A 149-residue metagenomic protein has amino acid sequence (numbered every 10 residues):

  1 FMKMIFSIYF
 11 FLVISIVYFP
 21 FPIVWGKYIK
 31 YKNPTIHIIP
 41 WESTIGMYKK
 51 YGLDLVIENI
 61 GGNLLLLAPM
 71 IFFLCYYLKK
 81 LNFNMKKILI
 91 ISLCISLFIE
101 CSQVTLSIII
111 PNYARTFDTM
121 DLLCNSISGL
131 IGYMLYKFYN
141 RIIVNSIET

Functional and structural regions predicted by a protein language model:
F1-T116, L130-T149: Bulky hydrophobic segments
F117-G129: Membrane-interface transmembrane-helix boundary segments in multi-pass integral membrane proteins
